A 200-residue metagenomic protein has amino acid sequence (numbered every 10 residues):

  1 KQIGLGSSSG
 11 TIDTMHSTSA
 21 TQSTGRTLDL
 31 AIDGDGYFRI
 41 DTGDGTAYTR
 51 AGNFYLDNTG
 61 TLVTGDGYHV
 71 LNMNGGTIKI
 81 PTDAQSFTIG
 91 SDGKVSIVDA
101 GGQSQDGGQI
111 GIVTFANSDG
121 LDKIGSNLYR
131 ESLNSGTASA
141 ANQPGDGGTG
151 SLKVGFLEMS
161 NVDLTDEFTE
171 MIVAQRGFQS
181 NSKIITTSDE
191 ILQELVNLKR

Functional and structural regions predicted by a protein language model:
K1-R200: Amphipathic alpha-helical polymerization modules
